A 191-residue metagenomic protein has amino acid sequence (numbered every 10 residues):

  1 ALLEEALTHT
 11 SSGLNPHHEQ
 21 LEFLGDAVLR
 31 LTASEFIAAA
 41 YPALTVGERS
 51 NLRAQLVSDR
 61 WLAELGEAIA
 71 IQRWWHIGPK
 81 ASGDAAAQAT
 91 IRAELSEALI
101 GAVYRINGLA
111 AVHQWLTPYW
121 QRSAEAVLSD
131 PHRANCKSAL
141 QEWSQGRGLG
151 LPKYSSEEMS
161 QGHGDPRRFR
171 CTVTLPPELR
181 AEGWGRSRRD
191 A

Functional and structural regions predicted by a protein language model:
A1-D190: Double-stranded RNA-binding/processing signature
